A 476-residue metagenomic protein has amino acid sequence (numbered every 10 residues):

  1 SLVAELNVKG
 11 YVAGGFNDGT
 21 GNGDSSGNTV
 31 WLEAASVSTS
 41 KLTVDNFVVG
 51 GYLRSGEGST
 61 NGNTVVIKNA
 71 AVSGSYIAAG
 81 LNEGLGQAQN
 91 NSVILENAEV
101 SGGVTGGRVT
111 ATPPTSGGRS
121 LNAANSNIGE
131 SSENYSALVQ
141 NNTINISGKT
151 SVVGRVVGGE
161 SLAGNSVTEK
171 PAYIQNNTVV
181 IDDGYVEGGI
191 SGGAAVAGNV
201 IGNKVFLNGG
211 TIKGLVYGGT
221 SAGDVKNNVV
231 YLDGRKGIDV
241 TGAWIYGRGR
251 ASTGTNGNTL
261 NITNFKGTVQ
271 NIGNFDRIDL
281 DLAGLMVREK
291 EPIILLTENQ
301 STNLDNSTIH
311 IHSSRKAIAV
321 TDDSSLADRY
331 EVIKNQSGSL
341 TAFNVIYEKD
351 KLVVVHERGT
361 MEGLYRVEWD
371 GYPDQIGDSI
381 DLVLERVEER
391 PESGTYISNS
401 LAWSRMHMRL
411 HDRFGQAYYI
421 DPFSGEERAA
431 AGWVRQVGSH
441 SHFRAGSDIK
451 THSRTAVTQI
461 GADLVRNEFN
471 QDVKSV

Functional and structural regions predicted by a protein language model:
V3-E5, K9, A13-D18, W31-E33 (+19 more regions): Feature marks extracellular polysaccharide-active and adherence modules
N17, S26-N28, S40, G62-N63 (+11 more regions): Asparagine/serine/threonine-enriched low-complexity, disordered tracts, especially those forming N-linked glycosylation
G19, R54, E133-Y135, V167-K170 (+1 more regions): Outer-membrane beta-barrel domain signature
G23, G58, G86, A137 (+5 more regions): Transmembrane beta-barrel outer-membrane domains
S40, E133-N134, G148, T168 (+5 more regions): Extracellular, surface-exposed repeat architectures
P113-Y135, N165-K170: Intrinsically disordered, low-complexity Ser/Thr- and acidic-rich flexible linkers and loops, especially at boundaries
K213, G223-K226, Y231-E331: Extracellular beta-strand/loop-rich repeat segments of large surface/secreted proteins
D279-E289, D305-V476: Secretion/assembly modules of Gram-negative surface proteins
